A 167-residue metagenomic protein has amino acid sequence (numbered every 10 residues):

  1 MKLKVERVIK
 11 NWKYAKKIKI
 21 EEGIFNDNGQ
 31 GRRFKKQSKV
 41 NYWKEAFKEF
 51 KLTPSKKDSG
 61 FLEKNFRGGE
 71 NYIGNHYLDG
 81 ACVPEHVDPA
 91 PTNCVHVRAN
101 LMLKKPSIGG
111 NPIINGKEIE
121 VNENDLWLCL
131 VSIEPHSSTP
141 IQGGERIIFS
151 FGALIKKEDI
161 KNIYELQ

Functional and structural regions predicted by a protein language model:
M1-G69: Non-heme Fe(II)/2-oxoglutarate
L3-K4, H96-R98, I148: Intrinsic-disorder/low-complexity, polar/charged segments enriched in Ser/Thr/Lys/Arg/Asp/Glu/Gln
V5-R7, E22, P54, N75-D79 (+3 more regions): Surface-exposed beta-strand edges and flanking loops
I20, N26-N28, N71, Y77 (+2 more regions): Generic detector of intrinsically disordered, low-complexity, polar/charged segments
Q37-S38, P91, F151: Intrinsically disordered, low-complexity segments enriched in polar/charged small residues
S59-S132: Catalytic core of non-heme Fe(II) oxygenases with the double-stranded beta-helix
K105-Q167: Catalytic core of Fe(II)/2-oxoglutarate
